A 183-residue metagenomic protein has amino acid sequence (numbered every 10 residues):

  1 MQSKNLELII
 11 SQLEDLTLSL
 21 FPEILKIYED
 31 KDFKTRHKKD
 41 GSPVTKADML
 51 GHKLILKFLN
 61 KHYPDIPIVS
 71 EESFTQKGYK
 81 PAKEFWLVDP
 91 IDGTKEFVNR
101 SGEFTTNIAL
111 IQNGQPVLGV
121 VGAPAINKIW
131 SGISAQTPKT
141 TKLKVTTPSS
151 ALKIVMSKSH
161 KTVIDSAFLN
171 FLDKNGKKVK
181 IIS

Functional and structural regions predicted by a protein language model:
M1-I91, T162-K178: N-terminal subdomain of lithium-sensitive/metallo-dependent phosphomonoesterases centered on the IMPase/IPPase/PAP
K31-F33, S42, K95-E96, G102 (+1 more regions): Flexible, active-site-adjacent loop/turn segments at secondary-structure boundaries
I68, W86, T106, I154-V155: Well-ordered beta-strand positions enriched in small/hydrophobic/aromatic, beta-favoring residues
K77-G78, K95-V98, I129: Conserved protein kinase catalytic core
A82-P124: Glycine-rich active-site/cofactor-binding loop and its immediate structural neighborhood
I108-S183: Acidic beta-strand-loop-alpha-helix segment within the catalytic core of divalent metal-dependent phosphate-processing
